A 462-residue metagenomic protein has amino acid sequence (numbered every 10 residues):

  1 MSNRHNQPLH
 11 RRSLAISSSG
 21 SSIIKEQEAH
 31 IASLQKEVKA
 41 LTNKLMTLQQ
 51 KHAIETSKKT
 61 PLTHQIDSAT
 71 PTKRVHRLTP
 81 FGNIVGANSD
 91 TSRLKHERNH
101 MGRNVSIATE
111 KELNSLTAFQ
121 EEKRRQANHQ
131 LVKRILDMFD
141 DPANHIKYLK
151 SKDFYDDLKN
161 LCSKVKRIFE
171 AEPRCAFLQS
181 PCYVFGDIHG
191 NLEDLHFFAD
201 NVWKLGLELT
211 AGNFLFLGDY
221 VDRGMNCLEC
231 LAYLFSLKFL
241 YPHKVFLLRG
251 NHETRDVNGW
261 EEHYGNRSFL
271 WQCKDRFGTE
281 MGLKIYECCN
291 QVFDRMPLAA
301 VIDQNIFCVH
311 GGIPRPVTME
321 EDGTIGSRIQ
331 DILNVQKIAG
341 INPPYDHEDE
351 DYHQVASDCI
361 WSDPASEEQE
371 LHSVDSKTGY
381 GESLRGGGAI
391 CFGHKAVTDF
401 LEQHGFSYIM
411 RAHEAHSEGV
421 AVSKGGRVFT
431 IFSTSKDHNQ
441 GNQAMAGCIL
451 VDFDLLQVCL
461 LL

Functional and structural regions predicted by a protein language model:
S2-L462: Feature recognizes metal-dependent phosphohydrolase scaffolds
